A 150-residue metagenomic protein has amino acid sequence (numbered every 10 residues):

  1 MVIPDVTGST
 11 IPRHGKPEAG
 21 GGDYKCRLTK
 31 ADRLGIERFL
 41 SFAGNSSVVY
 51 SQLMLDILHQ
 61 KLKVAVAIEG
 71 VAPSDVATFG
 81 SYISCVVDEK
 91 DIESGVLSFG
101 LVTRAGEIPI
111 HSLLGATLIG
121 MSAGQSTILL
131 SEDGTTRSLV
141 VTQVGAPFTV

Functional and structural regions predicted by a protein language model:
M1-S74: N-terminal intrinsically disordered, low-complexity, charge/repeat-rich segments that act as generic
F39-F42, Y50, F79-Y82, F99 (+1 more regions): Phenylalanine-focused residue identity feature
L53-T103: Long amphipathic N-terminal alpha/beta scaffold segment
A65-V66, S122, F148: Conserved NTP-handling cores and scaffolds of large molecular machines
G80-Y82, D91-L139, Q143: Non-DNA-binding regulatory cores of transcription-related proteins, predominantly C-terminal effector-binding
D88-D91, V144-V150: Short, conserved beta-turn/loop elements at beta-strand boundaries and strand-helix junctions
